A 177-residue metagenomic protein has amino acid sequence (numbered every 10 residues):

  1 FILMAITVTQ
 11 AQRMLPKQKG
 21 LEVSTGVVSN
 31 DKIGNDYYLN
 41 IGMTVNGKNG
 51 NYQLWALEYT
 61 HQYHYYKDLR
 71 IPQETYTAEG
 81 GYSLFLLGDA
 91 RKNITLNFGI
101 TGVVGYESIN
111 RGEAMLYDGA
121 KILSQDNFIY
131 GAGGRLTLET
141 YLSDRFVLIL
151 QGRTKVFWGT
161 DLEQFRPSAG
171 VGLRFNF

Functional and structural regions predicted by a protein language model:
I2-Q10: Hydrophobic h-region of N-terminal signal peptides that target proteins for export in Gram-negative bacteria
Q10-Y63, N176: Short glycine/proline- and aromatic-enriched beta-strand/turn motifs that initiate or cap beta-hairpins
G20-E22, D36-N40, T75-E79, I129-G133 (+1 more regions): Transmembrane beta-barrel architecture of outer-membrane proteins
E22-G26, Y63-Y65, Y117-I122, R153-V156: Extracytoplasmic loops and strand-loop junctions of Gram-negative outer membrane beta-barrel proteins
D31-N35, L69-T75, K121-F128, D161-R166: Replace "Gram-negative outer membrane beta-barrel proteins" with "bacterial and organellar outer membrane beta-barrel
G42-Y117, F146, F175: Gram-negative (and chloroplast) outer-membrane scaffold detector with strong preference for beta-barrel transmembrane
G134-L138, L142-G152: Surface-exposed extracellular loop regions of Gram-negative outer-membrane beta-barrel proteins
F165-F177: Outer-membrane beta-barrel "beta-signal"
